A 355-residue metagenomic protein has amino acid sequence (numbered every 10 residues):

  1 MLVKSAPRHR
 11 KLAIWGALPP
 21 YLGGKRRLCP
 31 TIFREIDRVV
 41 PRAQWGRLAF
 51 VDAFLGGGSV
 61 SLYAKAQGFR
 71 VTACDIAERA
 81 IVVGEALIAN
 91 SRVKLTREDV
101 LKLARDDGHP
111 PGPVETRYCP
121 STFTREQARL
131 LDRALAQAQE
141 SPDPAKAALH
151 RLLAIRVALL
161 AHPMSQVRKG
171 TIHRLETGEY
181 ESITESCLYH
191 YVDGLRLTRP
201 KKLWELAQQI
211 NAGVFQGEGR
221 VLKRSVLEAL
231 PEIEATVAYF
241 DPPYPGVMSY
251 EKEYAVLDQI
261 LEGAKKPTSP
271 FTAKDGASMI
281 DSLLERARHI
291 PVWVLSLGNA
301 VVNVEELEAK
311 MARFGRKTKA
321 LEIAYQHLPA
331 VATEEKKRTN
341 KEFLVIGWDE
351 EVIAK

Functional and structural regions predicted by a protein language model:
M1-F54, S59-Q67, N90, R156: S-adenosyl-L-methionine
L48, T236, P291: Conserved acidic residues
L48-Y118, R133-A136, A148, I155 (+1 more regions): SAM cofactor-binding core of SAM-dependent methyltransferases, primarily the Rossmann-like beta-alpha-beta module
T122-A238, P243-E253, A264: SAM-dependent nucleic-acid methyltransferase catalytic core
P243-M279: Mobile active-site "lid"/loop adjacent to the S-adenosyl-L-methionine
A273-A324: Conserved Class I SAM-dependent methyltransferase catalytic core
E305-K355: Class I S-adenosyl-L-methionine
